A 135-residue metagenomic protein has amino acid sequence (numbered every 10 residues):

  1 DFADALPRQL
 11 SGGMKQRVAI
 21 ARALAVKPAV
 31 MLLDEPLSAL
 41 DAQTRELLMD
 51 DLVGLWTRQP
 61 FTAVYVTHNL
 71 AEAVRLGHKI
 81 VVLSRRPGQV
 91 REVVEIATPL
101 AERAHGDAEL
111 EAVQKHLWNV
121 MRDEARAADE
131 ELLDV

Functional and structural regions predicted by a protein language model:
A5-R8, V26: Conserved signature/switch motifs of ABC ATPase nucleotide-binding domains
I20: Hydrophobic anchor residue at the start of the ABC signature
M31-D34: Catalytic Walker B motif of ABC-type/P-loop ATPase nucleotide-binding domains
R45-Q59: Helical segment within the ABC ATPase nucleotide-binding domain
P60-V66: Conserved H-loop
R75-V82: Conserved catalytic segment of ABC-fold P-loop ATPases
R85-Q114: Conserved beta-strand-loop-alpha-helix hinge in the C-terminal portion of ABC ATPase nucleotide-binding domains
